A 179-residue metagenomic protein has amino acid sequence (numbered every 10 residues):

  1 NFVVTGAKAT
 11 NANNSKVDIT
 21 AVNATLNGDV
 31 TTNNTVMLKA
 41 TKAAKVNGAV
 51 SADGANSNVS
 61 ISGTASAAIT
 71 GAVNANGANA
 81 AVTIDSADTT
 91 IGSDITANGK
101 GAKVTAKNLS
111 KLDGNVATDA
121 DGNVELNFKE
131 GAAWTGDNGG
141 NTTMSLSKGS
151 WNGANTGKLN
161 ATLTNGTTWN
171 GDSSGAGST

Functional and structural regions predicted by a protein language model:
N1-T179: Long, low-complexity, polar and repeat-rich extracellular regions of very large Gram-negative surface proteins
